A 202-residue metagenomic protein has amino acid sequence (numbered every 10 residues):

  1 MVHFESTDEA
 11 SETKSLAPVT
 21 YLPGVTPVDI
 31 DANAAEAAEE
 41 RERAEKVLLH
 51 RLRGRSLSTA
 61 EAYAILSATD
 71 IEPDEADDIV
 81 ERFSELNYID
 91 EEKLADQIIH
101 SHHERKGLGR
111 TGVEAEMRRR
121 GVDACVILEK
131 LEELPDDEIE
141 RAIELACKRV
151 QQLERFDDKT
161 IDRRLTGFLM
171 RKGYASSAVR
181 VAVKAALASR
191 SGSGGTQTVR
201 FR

Functional and structural regions predicted by a protein language model:
M1-R202: An alpha-helical, amphipathic repeat domain used for nucleic-acid recognition, typified by the mTERF helical solenoid
